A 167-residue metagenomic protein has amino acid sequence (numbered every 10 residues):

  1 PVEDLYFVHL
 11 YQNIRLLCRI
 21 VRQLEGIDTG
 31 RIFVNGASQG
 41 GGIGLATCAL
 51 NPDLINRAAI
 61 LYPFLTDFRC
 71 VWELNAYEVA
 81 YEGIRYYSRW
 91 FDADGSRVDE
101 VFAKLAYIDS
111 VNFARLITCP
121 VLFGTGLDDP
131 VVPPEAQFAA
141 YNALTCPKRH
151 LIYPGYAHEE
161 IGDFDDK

Functional and structural regions predicted by a protein language model:
P1-Q12, V71: Cap/lid segment of the alpha/beta-hydrolase catalytic domain
I27-S38: Alpha/beta-hydrolase fold nucleophile elbow
G36-A46: Glycine-rich nucleophile elbow surrounding the catalytic serine of serine-hydrolase chemistry
A46-G95, I152: Hydrolase active-site cap/lid region
I117, F123-T125, D129: Short beta-strand/loop motif that positions the catalytic acidic residue of the alpha/beta-hydrolase fold
C119, P133-N142: Short alpha-helix in the alpha/beta-hydrolase fold that links the catalytic acid
L127-V132, E159: Acidic catalytic loop of the alpha/beta-hydrolase fold
F138-K167: C-terminal catalytic histidine-bearing segment of alpha/beta-hydrolase fold enzymes
